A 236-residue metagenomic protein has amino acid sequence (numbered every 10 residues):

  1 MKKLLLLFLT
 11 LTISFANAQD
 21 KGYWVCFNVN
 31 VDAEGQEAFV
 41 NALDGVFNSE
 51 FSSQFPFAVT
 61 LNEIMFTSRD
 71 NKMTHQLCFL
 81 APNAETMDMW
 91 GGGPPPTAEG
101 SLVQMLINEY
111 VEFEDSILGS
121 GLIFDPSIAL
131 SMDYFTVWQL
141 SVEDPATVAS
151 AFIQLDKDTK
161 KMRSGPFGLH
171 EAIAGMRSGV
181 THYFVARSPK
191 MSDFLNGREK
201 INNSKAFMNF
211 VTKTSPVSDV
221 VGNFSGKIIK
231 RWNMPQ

Functional and structural regions predicted by a protein language model:
M1-L4, A98-E99: Non-cleavable N-terminal signal-anchor transmembrane helices
K3-F15: Sec-dependent N-terminal signal peptides
A18-M208, K213-Q236: Short S/T/G/P-rich N-terminal loop/turn motif that feeds into the first structured element of a domain
